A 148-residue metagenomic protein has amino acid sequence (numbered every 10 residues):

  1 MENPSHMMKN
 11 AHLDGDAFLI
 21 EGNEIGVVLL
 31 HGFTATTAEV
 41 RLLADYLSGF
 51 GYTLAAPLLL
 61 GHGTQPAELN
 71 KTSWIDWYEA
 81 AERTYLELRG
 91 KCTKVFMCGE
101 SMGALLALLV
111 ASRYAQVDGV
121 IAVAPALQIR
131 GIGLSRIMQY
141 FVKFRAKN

Functional and structural regions predicted by a protein language model:
E2-D16, S73-D76, V117: A structural signal for the main folded, soluble domain(s) of proteins
E2-M8, Q116, P125-N148: The alpha/beta-hydrolase serine catalytic core
N10-Q65: Short, surface-exposed "cap/lid" segments of acyl-processing enzymes
Y52, T93, A115: Short phosphate-binding/catalytic loops that engage adenosine nucleotides
Q65-F96: Catalytic nucleophile-loop/oxyanion-hole region of alpha/beta-hydrolase and closely related hydrolase-like folds
G99-G103, A107: Gly/Ala-rich beta-loop-alpha elbow adjacent to hydrolase catalytic centers
L109-R113: Active-site signature of alpha/beta-hydrolase-fold catalytic machinery across serine- and Asp/Cys-nucleophile hydrolases
